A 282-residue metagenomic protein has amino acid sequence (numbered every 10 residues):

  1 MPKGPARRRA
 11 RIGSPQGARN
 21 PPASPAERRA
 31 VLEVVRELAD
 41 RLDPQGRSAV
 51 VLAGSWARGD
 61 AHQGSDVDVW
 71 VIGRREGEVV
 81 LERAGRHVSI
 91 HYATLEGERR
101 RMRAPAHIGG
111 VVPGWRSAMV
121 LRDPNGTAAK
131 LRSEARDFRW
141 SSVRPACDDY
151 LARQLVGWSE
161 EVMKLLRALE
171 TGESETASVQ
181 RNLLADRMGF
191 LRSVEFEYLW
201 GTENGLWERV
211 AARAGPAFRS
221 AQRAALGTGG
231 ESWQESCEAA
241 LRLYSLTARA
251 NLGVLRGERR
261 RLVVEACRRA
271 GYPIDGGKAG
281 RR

Functional and structural regions predicted by a protein language model:
P2-S48: Helical scaffold of the NTase/Pol beta-like nucleotidyltransferase catalytic core
R9-G17, A30-E33, G54-G59, R122-R132 (+1 more regions): Short N-terminal helix-initiation segments at or just after the protein's N-terminus
G13-P22, A30, V79-E173: Conserved NTP/Mg2+-binding pocket subregion across the NTase superfamily
V35, A39, G77, G189: Generic structural marker for isolated residues within well-ordered, non-membrane alpha-helices of soluble domains
R41, S65, L191: Short alpha-helical functional segments enriched in proximate histidine and acidic residues
V50-A93: Catalytic metal-binding acidic patch
Q63-G64, M102-R103, G205-L206: Short aromatic-enriched loop/helix-cap "lid" or pocket-rim segments at secondary-structure transitions that line
P145-R282: Conserved nucleotidyltransferase catalytic core and NTase-mimicking acidic/glycine-rich helix/loop elements in nucleic
